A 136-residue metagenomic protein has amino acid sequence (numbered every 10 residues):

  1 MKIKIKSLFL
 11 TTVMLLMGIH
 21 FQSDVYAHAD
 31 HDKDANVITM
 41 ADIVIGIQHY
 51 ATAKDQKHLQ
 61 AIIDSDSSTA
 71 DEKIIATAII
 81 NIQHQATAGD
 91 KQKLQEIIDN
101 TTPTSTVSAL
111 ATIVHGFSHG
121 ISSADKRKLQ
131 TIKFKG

Functional and structural regions predicted by a protein language model:
M1-L10: Bacterial N-terminal signal peptides that target proteins for export
T12-M14: Short, linear, compositionally biased motifs with a strong N-terminal bias
L16-D24: C-terminal segment of classical bacterial N-terminal signal peptides
V25-S65: Immediate post-signal-peptide N-terminus of mature secreted/exported proteins
T39, A51-H58, I74, A78 (+4 more regions): Structural recognition of alpha-solenoid helical scaffolds
V44, L59-I63, A76-I82, L94-I98 (+2 more regions): Fold-core signature of tandem repeat domains
S65-S68, N100-P103: Solenoid-like repeat scaffolds
F134-G136: Short, solvent-exposed mixed-charge patches
